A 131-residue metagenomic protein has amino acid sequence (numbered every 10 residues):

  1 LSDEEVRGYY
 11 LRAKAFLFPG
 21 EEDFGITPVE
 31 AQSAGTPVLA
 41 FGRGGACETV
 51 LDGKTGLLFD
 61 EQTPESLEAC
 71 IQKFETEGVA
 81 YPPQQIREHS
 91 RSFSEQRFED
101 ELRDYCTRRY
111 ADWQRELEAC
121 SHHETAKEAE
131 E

Functional and structural regions predicted by a protein language model:
L1-Y9, Q62: Conserved active-site histidine-acidic residue motif and adjacent donor-binding/catalytic loop of glycosyltransferases
R7, V29-S33, C47-E48, K54: Short alpha-helical segment that forms part of, or immediately flanks, the ligand-binding pocket in carbohydrate-active
G8-A13, L102: Short alpha-helical donor nucleotide-sugar binding micro-motif in glycosyltransferases
L11-D23, T36: Acidic donor-binding loop of glycosyltransferase active sites
D23-I26, Q32, G42: Short glycine/acidic-rich beta->alpha loop that forms part of the nucleotide-sugar donor binding site in diverse
P37-F41, V50: Short hydrophobic beta-strand element within catalytic cores of glycosyltransferases and related nucleotide-activated
C47-K73, G78-Y81: Change "using UDP/GDP/dTDP sugars" to "using nucleotide sugars
A80-E118: A charged, aromatic-enriched C-terminal amphipathic alpha-helix characteristic of glycosyltransferases across folds
